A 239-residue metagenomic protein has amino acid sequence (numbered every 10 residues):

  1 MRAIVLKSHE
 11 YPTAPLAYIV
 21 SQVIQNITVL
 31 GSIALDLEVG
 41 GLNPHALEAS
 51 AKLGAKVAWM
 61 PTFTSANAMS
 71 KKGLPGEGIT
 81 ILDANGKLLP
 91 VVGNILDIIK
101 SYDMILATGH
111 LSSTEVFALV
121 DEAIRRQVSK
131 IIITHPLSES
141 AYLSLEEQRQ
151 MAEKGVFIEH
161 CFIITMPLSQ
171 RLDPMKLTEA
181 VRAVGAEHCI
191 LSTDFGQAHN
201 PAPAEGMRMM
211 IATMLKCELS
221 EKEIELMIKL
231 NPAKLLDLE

Functional and structural regions predicted by a protein language model:
M1-P15, N26-D36, A55-S65, M104-A107 (+2 more regions): Divalent metal-dependent hydrolysis catalytic cores, especially in the metallo-beta-lactamase
H9-Y11, S32-E38, P61-S65, L111 (+3 more regions): Active-site beta-loop-alpha junctions enriched in small/polar residues
A17-N26, E48-G54, D97-I99, I124 (+2 more regions): Acidic (Asp/Glu)-rich catalytic clusters
G40-T134: Extended substrate/RNA-proximal surfaces in nucleic-acid metabolism proteins
P44, L89, S144-Q148, Q170-E179 (+1 more regions): Charged helix-capping and loop-helix junction motifs
D97, M104-R171, I190: Catalytic pocket-lining loop regions of alpha/beta-barrel enzymes, especially the amidohydrolase/enolase/GH5 lineages
A186-P203: Short acidic/histidine-rich active-site segments
G206-E239: Mid-to-C-terminal alpha-helical segments outside catalytic/metal-binding sites
